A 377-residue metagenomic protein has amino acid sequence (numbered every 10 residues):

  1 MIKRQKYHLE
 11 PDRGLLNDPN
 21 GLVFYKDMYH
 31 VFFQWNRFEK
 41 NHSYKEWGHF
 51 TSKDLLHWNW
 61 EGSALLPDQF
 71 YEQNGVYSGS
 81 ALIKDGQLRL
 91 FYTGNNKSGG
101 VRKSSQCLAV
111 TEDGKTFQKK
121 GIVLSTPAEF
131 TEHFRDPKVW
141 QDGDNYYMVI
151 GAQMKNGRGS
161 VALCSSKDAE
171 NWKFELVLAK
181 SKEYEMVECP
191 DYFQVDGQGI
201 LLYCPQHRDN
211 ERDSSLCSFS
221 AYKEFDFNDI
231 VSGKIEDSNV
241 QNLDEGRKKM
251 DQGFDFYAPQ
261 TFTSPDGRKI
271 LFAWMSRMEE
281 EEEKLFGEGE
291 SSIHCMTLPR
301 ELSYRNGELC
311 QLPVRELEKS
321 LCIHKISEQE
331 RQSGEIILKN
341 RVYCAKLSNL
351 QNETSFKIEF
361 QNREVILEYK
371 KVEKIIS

Functional and structural regions predicted by a protein language model:
M1-N20, E39-H42, L56-I83, G114-Q141 (+3 more regions): Surface loop/turn signatures of beta-propeller and other carbohydrate-active proteins
P11-L15, G21, K26-D27, L66 (+6 more regions): Secreted/periplasmic carbohydrate-active enzymes, especially glycoside hydrolases
D18-F38, E61-S63, Y77-V101, Q106-L108 (+6 more regions): Hydrophobic core segments of beta-strands in well-ordered, beta-rich domains
V31-F33, R37-E46, F50, D68: Aromatic-lined carbohydrate-binding/catalytic grooves of carbohydrate-active enzymes
H42-Y44, V101, F130, G159-S160 (+4 more regions): A short, polar/proline- and glycine-enriched secondary-structure boundary/capping micro-motif
E46-D54, S105-G114, V161-A169, S215-G233 (+1 more regions): Beta-propeller blade signature
Q153-S264: A compositional/structural signature marking long, glycine- and acidic/polar-rich segments with frequent tryptophans
S218-S377: Beta-rich accessory regions
